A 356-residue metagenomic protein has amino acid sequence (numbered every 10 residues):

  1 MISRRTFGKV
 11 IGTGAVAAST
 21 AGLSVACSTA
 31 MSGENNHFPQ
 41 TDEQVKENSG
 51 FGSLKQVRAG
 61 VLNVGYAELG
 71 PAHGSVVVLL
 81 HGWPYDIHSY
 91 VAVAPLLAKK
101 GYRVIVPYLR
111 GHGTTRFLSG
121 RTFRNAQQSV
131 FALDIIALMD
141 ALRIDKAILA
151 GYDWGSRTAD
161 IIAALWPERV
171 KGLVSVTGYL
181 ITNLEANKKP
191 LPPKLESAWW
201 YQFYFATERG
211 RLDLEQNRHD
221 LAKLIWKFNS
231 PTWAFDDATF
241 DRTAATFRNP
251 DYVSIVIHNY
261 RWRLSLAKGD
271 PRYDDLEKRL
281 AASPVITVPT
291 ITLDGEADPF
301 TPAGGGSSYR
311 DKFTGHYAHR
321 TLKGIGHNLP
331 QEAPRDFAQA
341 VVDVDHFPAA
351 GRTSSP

Functional and structural regions predicted by a protein language model:
M1-A15: N-terminal secretory signal peptides and thylakoid transit peptides that target proteins across membranes
N35-G52, V61-V64, L69, V76 (+5 more regions): Flexible "cap/lid" subdomain of the alpha/beta-hydrolase fold that forms the substrate-access gate
G74-H81: Short beta-strand element of the alpha/beta-hydrolase
P84-A92, V104: Serine-hydrolase catalytic-loop signature spanning alpha/beta hydrolases and amidase-signature enzymes
H316-P356: Catalytic active-site module of serine/aspartate enzymes centered on a nucleophile-bearing elbow/loop
